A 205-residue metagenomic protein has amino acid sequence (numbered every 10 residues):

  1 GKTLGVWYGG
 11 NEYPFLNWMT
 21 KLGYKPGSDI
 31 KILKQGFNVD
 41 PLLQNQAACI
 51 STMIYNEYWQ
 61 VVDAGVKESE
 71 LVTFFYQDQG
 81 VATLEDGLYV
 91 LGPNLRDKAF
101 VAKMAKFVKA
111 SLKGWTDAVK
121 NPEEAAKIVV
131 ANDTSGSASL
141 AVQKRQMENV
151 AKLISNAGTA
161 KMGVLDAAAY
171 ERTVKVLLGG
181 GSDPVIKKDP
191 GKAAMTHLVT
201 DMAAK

Functional and structural regions predicted by a protein language model:
G1-G9, A48, K113-W115: Short loop->beta-strand "edge-of-pocket" segments that line small-molecule binding or catalytic clefts across diverse
N11-E12, V39: A short acidic, glycine/proline-enriched capping/turn motif at secondary-structure boundaries, especially helix N-cap
E12-K31, W59-E68: Ligand-binding cleft/hinge of the Venus flytrap
P26-I30, E68-V72, V101, S135-E148 (+1 more regions): Short, surface-exposed acidic
F37-S135: Pocket-lining segment of extracytoplasmic ligand-binding domains
D97-G180: Secondary-structure end/capping motifs
A168-K205: Conserved C-terminal helix/tail region of periplasmic/extracytoplasmic solute-binding proteins
